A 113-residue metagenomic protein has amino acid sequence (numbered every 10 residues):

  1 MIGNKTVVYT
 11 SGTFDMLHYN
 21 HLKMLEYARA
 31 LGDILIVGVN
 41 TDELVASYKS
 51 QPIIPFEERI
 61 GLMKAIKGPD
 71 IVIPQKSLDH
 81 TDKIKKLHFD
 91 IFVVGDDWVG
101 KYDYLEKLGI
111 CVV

Functional and structural regions predicted by a protein language model:
M1-V113: Nucleotidyltransferase catalytic core that binds NTPs
